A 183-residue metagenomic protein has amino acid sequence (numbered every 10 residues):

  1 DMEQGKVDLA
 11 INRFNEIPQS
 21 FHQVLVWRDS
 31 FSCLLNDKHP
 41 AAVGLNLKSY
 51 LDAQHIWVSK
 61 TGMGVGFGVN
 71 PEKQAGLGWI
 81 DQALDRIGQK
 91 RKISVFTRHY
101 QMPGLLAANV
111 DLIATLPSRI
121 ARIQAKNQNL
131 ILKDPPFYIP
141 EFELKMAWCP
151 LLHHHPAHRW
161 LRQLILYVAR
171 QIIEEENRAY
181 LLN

Functional and structural regions predicted by a protein language model:
D1-F31, L35, G44, I131-K133: Short beta-strand-centered segments that line the small-molecule binding cleft or hinge of alpha/beta clamshell
D1-V7, P18, Q82-G88, Y100-V110: Short helices/loops that flank or line small-molecule/ion binding pockets
D8-N12, A107, I113-P117: Paired acidic/hydrophobic, glycine-rich loop segments that form the ligand-binding mouth/hinge of periplasmic-binding
N12-E16, N36-D37, H99, L116-I120: Beta->alpha turn/N-cap motifs
H22-F31, L35-K60, H158: Flexible hinge/capping segments at coil-to-helix
H22-S32, V95, I113-R122, K126-P140: Short beta-strand->loop
V43, M63-K73, Q82, R86 (+4 more regions): C-terminal effector-binding regulatory domain of bacterial HTH transcription factors
N70, Q74-A75, Q89-R98: Short beta-strand-to-loop elements that line the ligand-binding cleft of bilobed periplasmic-binding protein-like
